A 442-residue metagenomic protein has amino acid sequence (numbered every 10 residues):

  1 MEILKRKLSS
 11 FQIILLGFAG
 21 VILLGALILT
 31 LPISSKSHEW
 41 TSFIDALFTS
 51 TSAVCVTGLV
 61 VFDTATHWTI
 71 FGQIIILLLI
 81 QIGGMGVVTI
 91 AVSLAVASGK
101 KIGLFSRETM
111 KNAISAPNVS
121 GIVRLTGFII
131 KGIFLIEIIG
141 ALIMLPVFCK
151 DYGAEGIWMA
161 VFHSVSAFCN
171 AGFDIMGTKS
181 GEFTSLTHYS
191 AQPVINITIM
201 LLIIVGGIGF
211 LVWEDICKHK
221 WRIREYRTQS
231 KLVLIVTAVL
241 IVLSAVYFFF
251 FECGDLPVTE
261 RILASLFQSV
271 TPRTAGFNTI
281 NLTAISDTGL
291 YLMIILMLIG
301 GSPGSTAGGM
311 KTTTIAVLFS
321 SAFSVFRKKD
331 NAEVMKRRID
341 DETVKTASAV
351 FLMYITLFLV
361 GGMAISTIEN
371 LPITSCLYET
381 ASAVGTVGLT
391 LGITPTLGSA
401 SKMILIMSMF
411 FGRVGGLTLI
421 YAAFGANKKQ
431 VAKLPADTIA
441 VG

Functional and structural regions predicted by a protein language model:
M1-G442: Membrane-proximal intracellular helices of multi-pass ion channels
